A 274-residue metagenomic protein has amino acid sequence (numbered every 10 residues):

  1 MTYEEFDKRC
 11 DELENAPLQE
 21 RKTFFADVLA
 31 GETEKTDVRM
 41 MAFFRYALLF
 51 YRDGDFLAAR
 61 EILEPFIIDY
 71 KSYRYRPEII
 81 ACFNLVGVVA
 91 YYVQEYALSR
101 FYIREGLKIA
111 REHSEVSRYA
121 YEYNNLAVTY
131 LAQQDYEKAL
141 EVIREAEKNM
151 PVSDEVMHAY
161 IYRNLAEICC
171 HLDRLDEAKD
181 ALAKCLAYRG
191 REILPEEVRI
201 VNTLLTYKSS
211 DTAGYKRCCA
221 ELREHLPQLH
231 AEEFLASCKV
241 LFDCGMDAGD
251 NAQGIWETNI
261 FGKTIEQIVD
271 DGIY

Functional and structural regions predicted by a protein language model:
M1-C10, A220-Y274: C-terminal non-catalytic interaction modules
E4-F24, T33, M41-F56: Alpha-helical segment of the N-proximal tetratricopeptide repeat
D11-E14, F44-R52, E78-Y92, I103 (+3 more regions): Conserved alpha-helical positions within TPR/SEL1-like repeat arrays
L18-Q19, F56, R76, Y96 (+4 more regions): TPR-repeat structural position
A26-A30, E64-S72, R104-S114, R144-P151 (+2 more regions): Amphipathic alpha-helical segments of tetratricopeptide repeats
D37, P77, S117, V156 (+2 more regions): Residue signature of alpha-solenoid helical repeat architecture, marking inter-repeat boundaries and helix-start
